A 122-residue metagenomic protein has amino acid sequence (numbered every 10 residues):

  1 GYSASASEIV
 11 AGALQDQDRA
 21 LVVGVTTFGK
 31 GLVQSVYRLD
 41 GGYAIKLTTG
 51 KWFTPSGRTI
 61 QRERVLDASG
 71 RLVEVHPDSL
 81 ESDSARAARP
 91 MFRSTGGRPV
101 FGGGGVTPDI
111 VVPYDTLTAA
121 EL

Functional and structural regions predicted by a protein language model:
G1-L122: C-terminal "post-core" interaction segments
